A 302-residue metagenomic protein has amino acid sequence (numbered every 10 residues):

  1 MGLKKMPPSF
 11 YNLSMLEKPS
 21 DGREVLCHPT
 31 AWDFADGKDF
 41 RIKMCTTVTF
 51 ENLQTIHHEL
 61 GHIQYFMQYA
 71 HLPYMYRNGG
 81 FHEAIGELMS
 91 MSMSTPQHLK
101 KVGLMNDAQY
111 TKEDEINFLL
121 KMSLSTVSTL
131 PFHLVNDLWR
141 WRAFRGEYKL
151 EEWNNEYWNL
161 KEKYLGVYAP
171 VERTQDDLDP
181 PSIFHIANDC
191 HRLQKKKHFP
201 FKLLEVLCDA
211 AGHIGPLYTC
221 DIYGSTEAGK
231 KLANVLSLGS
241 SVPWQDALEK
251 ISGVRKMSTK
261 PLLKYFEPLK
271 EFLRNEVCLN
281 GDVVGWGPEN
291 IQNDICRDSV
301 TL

Functional and structural regions predicted by a protein language model:
M1-L302: Cation-handling catalytic/transport regions enriched in His/Asp/Glu
